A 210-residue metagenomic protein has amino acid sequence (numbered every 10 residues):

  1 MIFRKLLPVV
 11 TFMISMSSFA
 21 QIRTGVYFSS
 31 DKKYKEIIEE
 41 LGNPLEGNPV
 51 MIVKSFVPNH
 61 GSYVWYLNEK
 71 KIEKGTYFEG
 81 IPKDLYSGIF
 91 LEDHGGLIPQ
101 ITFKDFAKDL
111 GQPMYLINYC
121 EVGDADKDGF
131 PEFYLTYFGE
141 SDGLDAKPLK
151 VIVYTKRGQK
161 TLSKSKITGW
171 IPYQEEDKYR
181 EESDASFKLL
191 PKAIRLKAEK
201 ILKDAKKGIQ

Functional and structural regions predicted by a protein language model:
M1-V26: Bacterial Sec-dependent N-terminal signal peptides
A20-N48, F56-V57, K147-K150, Y154-Q210: Acidic, small-residue rich beta-repeat scaffolds with periodic aromatic anchors
K33-E36, L45-V50, K108-Y119: Repeat-based blade/solenoid architectures
S62-L67, K127-Y137: Acidic/hydrophobic-patterned starts of short beta strands in beta-sheet-rich repeat architectures
E73-P82, L110-G111, E140-D145: Short consensus segments that form the blades of beta-propeller domains, in both extracellular/periplasmic
K83-L91, V151-K156: Beta-propeller blade signature
P99-Q112, I171-R180: Surface-exposed loop and turn segments in beta-propeller and other repeat-based domains that flank or scaffold
C120-D126: Acidic, divalent-cation-chelating loop motifs in proteins
